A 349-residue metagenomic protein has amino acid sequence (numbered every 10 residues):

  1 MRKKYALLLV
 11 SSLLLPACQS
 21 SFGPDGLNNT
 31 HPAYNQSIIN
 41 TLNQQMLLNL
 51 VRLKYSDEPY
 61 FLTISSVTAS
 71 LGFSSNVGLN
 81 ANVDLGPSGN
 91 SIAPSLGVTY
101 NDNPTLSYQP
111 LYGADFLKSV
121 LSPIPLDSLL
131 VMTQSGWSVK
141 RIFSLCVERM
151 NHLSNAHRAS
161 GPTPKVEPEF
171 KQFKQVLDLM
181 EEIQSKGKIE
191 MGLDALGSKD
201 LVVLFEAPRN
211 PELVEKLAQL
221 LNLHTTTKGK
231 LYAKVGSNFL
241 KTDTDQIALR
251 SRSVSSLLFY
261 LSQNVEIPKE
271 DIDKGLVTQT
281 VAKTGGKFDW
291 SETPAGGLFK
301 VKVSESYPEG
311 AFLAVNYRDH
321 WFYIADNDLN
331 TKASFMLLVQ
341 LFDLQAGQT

Functional and structural regions predicted by a protein language model:
K3-L9: Sec-dependent signal peptide recognition, specifically the positively charged N-region followed immediately by
S11-S12, L313: N-terminal hydrophobic or amphipathic segments with adjacent small-residue motifs that include Sec signal peptides
L14-A17: C-terminal motif of bacterial Sec signal peptides marking the signal peptidase cleavage site
Q19-T349: N-terminal amphipathic/basic membrane-interacting segments and domains, especially the gasdermin N-terminal
